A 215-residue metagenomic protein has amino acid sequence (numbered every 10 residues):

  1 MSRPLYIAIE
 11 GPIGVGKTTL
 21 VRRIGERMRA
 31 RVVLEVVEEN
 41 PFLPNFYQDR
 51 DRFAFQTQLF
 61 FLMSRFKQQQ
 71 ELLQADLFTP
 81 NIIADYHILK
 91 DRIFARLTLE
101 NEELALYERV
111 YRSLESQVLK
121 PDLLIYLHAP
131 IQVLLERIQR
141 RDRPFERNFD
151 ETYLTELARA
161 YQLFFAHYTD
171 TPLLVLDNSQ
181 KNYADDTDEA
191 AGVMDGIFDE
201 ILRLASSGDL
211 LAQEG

Functional and structural regions predicted by a protein language model:
I9: Hydrophobic anchor at the beta1->P-loop junction of P-loop NTPases
P12: P-loop (Walker A) phosphate-binding loop of NTP-binding proteins
K17: Conserved lysine of the Walker
L20-V21: Post-Walker A alpha-helix
E26-S64: Conserved substrate/cofactor phosphate-moiety recognition/catalytic segment in nucleotide-dependent phosphotransferases
F53, T57-L119: Glycine-rich phosphate-binding loop used to anchor ATP phosphates in small-molecule kinases, encompassing both
D91-A160: A glycine- and Lys/Arg-enriched "phosphate-lid" helix/loop adjacent to the NTP-binding pocket of small-molecule kinases
Q139-G215: NTP-dependent small-molecule kinase module
